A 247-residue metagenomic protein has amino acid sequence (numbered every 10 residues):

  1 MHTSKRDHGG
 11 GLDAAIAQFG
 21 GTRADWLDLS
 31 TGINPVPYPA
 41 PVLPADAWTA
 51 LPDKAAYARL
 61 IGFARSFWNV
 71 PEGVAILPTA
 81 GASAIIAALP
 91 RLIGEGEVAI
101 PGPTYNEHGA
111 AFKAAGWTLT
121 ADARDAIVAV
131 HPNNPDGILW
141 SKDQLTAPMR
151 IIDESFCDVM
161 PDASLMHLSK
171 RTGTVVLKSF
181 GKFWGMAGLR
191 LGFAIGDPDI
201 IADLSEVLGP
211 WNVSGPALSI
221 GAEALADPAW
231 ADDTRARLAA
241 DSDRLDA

Functional and structural regions predicted by a protein language model:
M1-A56: N-terminal "arm"/small-domain region of PLP-dependent enzymes with the aminotransferase-like
A58, G73-V98, N106-H108: Conserved beta-loop-alpha segment that forms the PLP phosphate-binding cup at the N-terminus of a helix
W68, R91-W117, D246: Short, charged N-terminal beta->alpha structural module
I76, G173-T174: Short, conserved active-site loop motifs that form the nucleotide-linked donor/cofactor pocket
L77, G81-P90, D136-I138, I152-P161 (+1 more regions): Glycine/small-residue-rich loop that forms an oxyanion/phosphate-binding "nest" at active or ligand-binding sites
K113, T118-M160: Active-site phosphate-binding strand-loop segment of PLP-dependent enzymes
L177-D246: PLP-dependent aminotransferase class I/II
